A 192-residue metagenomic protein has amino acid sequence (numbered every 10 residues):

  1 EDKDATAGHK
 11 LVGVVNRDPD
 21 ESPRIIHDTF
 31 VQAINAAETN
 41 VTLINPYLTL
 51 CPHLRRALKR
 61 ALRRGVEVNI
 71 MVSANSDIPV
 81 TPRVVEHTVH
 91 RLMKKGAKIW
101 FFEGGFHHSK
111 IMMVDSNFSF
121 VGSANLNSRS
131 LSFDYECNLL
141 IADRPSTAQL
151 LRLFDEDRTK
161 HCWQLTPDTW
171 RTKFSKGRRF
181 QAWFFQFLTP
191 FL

Functional and structural regions predicted by a protein language model:
E1-L192: Charged, low-complexity intrinsically disordered terminal segments
